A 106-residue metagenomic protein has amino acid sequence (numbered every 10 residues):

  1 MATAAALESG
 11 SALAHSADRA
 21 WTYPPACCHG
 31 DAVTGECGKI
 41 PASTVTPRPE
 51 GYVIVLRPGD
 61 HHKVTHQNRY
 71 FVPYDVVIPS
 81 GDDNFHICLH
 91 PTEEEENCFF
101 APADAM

Functional and structural regions predicted by a protein language model:
T3-S11: C-terminal segment of classical bacterial N-terminal signal peptides
E8, W21-T22, D31, D82 (+1 more regions): Processing junctions and N-termini across compartments
G10-D18, Y70-I78, N84-H86: Short, intrinsically disordered, charge-biased short linear motifs at domain edges
A12-K63: N-terminal secretory signal peptides
L13, S80-M106: C-terminal partner/receptor-binding element of secreted or periplasmic proteins
T34, G59-Y70, E94-C98, M106: Short, surface-exposed beta-strand/loop "edge" segments at domain boundaries and coil↔beta transitions
Y52-S80: Short Fe-S-cluster ligation motifs
